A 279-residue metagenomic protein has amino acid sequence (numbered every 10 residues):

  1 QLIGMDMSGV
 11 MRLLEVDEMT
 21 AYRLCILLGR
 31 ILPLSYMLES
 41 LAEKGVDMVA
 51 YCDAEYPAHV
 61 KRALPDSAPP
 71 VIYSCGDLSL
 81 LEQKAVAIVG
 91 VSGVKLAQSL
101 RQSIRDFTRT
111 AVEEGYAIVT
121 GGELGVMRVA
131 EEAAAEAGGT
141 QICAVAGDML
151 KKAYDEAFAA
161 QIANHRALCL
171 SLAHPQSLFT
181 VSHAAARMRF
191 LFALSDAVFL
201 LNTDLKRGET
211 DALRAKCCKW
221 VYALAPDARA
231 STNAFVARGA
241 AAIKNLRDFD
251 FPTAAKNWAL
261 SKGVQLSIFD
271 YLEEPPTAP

Functional and structural regions predicted by a protein language model:
Q1-R101, I268, L272: Short, positively charged patches
G45-D47, G115-I118, W220: Short active-site oxyanion
V49-C52, I118-G121, C143, L170-S171 (+1 more regions): General beta-strand structural signal in soluble alpha/beta enzymes
A63-D66, E156-A160, H183-R189, A255-G263: Short, surface-exposed amphipathic charged segments that create phosphate/polyanion-binding patches used for binding
G90, T120-G121, L200-N202, A223-A225: Thr-Gly-centered strand-to-loop micro-motif
G93-K95, G122-M127: Gly/Ser/Thr-rich loops at beta-strand to alpha-helix junctions that form or flank small-molecule/cofactor-binding
R101-Y116, G125-C218, R229-F235: Acidic/glycine-enriched connector segments
C218-P279: Amphipathic alpha-helical segments at domain termini/boundaries
